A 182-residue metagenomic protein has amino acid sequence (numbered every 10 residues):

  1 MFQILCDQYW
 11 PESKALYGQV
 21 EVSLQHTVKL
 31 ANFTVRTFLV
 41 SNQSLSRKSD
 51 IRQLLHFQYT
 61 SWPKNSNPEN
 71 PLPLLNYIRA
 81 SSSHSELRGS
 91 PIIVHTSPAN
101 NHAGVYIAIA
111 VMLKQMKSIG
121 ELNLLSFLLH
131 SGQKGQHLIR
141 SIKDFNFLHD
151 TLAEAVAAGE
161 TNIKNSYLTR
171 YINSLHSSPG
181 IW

Functional and structural regions predicted by a protein language model:
M1-W182: Cys-based phosphatases of the PTP/DUSP/CDC25 superfamily and their flanking regulatory architecture
